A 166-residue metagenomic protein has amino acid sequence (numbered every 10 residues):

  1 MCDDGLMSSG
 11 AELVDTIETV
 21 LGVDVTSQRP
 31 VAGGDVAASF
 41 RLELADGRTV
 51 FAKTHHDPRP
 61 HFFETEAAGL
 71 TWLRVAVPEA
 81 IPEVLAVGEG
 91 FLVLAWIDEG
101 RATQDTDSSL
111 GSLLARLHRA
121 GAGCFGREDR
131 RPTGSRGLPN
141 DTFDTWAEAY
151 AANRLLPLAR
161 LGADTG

Functional and structural regions predicted by a protein language model:
M1-C2, E64: Intrinsically disordered, low-complexity regulatory regions of eukaryotic regulatory proteins
C2-Q28: Juxta-kinase regulatory segment immediately upstream of eukaryotic protein kinase catalytic domains
T16, P157, L161: Solvent-exposed, charged/polar functional surfaces in cytosolic regulatory/catalytic domains
P30-A152, P157: ATP-binding pocket architecture of kinase catalytic cores
G162-G166: Short, intrinsically disordered, charge-balanced linker/junction segments flanking boundaries in proteins
